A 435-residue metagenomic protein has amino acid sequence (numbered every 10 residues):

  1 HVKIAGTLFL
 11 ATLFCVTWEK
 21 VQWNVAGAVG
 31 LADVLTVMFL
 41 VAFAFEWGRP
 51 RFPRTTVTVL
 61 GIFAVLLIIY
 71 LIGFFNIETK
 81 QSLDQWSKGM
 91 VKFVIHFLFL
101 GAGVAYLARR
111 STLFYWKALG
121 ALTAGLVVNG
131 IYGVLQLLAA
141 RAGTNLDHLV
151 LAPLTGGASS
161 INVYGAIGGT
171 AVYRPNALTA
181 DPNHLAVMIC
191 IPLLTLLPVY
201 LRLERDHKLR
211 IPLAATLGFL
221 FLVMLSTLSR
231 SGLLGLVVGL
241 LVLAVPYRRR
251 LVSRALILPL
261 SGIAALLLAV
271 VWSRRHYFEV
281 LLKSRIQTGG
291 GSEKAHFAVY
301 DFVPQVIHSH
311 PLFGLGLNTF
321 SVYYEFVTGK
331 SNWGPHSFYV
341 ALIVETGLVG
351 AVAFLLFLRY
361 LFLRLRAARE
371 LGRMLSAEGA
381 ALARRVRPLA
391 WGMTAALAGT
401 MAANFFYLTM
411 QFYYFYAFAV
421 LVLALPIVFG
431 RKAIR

Functional and structural regions predicted by a protein language model:
H1, L35-R49, P192-L203, V349-A377: Hydrophobic, aromatic-rich transmembrane alpha-helices and their immediate juxtamembrane boundary segments
I4-W23, V34-A102, A269, T400: N-terminal hydrophobic segments of proteins, predominantly signal-anchor/transmembrane helices of inner/organellar
A5-C15, I211-L220, L365-F406, L421-V422: Loop-to-helix entry and N-terminal half of a specific, functionally important transmembrane alpha helix in multi-pass
L10, V37-A42, V237-L240, G392-R435: Transmembrane alpha-helices of multi-pass inner-membrane enzymes
L98-A102, W116-Y247, A264, Y360-E370 (+1 more regions): Alpha-helical transmembrane segments of multi-pass inner-membrane proteins
I131, L137-R141, M224-T227, A244-T288 (+2 more regions): A membrane-periplasm/extracellular boundary helix in multi-pass inner-membrane enzymes that assemble envelope glycans
Y173, S273-T346, A368-R373: Long extracytoplasmic/lumenal interhelical loops at the membrane interface of multi-pass membrane proteins
A177, D181-N183, F221-V223, V299-P304 (+4 more regions): A conserved mid-to-late transmembrane alpha helix and its immediate loop/hinge that forms the functional core
